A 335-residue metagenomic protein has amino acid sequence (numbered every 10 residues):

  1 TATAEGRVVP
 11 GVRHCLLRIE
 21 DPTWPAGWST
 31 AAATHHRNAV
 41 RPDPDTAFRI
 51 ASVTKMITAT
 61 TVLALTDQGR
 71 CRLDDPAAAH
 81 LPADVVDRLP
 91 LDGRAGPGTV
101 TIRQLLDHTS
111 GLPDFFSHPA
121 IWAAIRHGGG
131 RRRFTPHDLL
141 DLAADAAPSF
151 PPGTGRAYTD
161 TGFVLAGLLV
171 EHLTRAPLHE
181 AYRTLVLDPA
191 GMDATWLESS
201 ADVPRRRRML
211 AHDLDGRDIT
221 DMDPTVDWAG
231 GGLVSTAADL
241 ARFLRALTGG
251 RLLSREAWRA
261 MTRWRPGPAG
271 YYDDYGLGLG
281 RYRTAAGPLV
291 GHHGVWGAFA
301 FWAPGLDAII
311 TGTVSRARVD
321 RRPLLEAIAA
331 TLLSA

Functional and structural regions predicted by a protein language model:
T1-I50, R70-C71: Short, conserved catalytic-motif segment at the N-terminal edge
L16, G278-G280, F299-F301: Short, surface-exposed charged micro-motifs
E20-T23, R49-R72, P76, H80 (+5 more regions): Alpha-helical scaffold elements that line and support the substrate/ligand-binding pocket of soluble hydrolases
G27-T30, A300-A317: Short, well-ordered beta-strand elements
N38, R70, D75-P76, G93-A95: Active-site-adjacent loops and short helices of periplasmic peptidoglycan-processing enzymes
R88-H292: Short, surface-exposed loop or secondary-structure junction motifs that flank catalytic or metal-binding residues
R318-A335: Short, gly/Ser/Thr-rich active-site loops of penicillin-recognizing serine hydrolases
